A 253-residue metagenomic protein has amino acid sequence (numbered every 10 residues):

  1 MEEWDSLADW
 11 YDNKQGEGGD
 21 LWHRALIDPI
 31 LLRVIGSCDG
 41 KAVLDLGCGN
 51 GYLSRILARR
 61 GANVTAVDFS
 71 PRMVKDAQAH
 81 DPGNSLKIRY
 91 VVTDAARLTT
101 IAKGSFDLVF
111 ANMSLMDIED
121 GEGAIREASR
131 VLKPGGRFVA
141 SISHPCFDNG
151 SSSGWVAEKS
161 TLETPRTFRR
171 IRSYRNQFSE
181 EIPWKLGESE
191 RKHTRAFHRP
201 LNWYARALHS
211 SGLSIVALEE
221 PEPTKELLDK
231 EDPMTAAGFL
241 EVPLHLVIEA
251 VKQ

Functional and structural regions predicted by a protein language model:
M1-C38, Y52, I56, M73-D76 (+1 more regions): Conserved class I S-adenosyl-L-methionine
L44-L46, N50-R97: Class I SAM-dependent methyltransferase SAM/SAH-binding core
A96, T100-L108: A short acidic, Gly/Pro-enriched loop at the edge of an enzyme's catalytic core that lines a small-molecule cofactor
D107-G121: A short SAM/SAH-binding and catalytic strip from SAM-dependent methyltransferases
E122-R137: A short glycine-rich, Lys/Arg-flanked "PGG" loop and its adjoining helix->strand segment in the class I
R137-E181: Conserved class I S-adenosyl-L-methionine
A196-L218: Short alpha-helix
S211-L213, P233-Q253: Core SAM-dependent methyltransferase catalytic element
